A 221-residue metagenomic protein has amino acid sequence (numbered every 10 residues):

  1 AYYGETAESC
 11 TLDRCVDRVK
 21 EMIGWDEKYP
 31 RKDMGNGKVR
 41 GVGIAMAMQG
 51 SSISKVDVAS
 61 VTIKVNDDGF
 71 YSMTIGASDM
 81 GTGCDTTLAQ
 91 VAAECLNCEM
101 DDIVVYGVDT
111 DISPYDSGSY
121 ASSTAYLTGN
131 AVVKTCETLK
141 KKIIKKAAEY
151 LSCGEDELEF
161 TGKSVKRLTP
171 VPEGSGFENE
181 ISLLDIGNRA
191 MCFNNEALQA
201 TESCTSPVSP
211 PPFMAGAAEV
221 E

Functional and structural regions predicted by a protein language model:
A1-C95, V108-E221: Cofactor-centric catalytic regions
L96-M100: Phosphate-handling active-site elements
I103: Short conserved active-site loop signatures built around small residues
